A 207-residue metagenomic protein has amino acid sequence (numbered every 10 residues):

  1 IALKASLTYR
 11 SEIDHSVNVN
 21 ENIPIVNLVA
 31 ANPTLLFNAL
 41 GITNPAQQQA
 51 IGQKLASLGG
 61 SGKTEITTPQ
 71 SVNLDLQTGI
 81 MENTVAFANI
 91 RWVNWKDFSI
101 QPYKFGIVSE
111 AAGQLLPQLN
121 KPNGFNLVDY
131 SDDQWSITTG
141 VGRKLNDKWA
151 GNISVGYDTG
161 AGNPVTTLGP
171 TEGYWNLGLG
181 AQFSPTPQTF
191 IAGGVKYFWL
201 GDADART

Functional and structural regions predicted by a protein language model:
I1-T207: Outer-membrane beta-barrel porins/channels
